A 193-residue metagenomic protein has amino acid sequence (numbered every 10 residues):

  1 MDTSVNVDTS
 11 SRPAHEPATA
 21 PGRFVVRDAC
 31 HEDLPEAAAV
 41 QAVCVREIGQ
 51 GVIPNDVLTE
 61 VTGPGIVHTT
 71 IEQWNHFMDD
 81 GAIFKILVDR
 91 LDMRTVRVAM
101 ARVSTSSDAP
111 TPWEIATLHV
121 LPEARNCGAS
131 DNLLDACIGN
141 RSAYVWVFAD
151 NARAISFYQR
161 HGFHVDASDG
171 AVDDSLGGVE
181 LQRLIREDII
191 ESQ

Functional and structural regions predicted by a protein language model:
D2-T19, V179-Q193: Terminal substrate-recognition subdomain of acyl/acetyltransferases
N6, R12-P13, F24, D28-L34 (+4 more regions): Acetyl-CoA-dependent GNAT
V40-C44, N140, F157, H161: Alpha-helical interaction/dimerization surfaces of two-component signaling modules
D131-N132, D150-G178: Conserved active-site alpha-helix within GNAT-family acetyltransferase domains
G139-D150: Conserved GNAT acetyl-CoA-binding A-motif
